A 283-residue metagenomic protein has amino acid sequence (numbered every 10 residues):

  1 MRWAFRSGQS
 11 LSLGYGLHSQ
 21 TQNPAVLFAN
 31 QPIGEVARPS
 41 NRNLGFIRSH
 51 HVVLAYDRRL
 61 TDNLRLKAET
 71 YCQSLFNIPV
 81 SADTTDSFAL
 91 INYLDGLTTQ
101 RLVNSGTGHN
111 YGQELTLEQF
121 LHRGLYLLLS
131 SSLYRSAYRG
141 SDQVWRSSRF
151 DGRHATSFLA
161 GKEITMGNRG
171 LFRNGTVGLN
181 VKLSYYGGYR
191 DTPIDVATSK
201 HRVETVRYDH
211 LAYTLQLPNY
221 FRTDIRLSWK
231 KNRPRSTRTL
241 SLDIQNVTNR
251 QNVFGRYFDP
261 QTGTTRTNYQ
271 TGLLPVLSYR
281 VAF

Functional and structural regions predicted by a protein language model:
M1, S40-L44, Y56, R101-S105 (+6 more regions): Outer-membrane beta-barrel proteins
M1-W3, L54-R58, Q113-Q119, L129 (+5 more regions): Residues on the lipid-exposed face of transmembrane beta-strands in outer-membrane beta-barrel proteins
W3-H51, C72-G96, Q100, K182-R202 (+1 more regions): Surface-exposed extracellular loop regions of Gram-negative outer-membrane beta-barrel proteins, predominantly
F5-G8, N63, R123-G124, T165-V177 (+1 more regions): Short loop/turn motifs that connect adjacent beta-strands in outer-membrane beta-barrel proteins
S19, S81, L127, F172-V177 (+3 more regions): C-terminal beta-signal and adjacent terminal beta-strands/loops of Gram-negative outer-membrane beta-barrel proteins
P39-G45, R65-Y126, R266-S278: Outer membrane beta-barrel strand-and-loop segments of large Gram-negative receptors, especially TonB-dependent
C72-S74, Y93-Y189: Gram-negative outer-membrane beta-barrel transporters
F88, N92-T99, R139-S147, A197-L211 (+1 more regions): Flexible, solvent-exposed loop segments that connect beta-strands
